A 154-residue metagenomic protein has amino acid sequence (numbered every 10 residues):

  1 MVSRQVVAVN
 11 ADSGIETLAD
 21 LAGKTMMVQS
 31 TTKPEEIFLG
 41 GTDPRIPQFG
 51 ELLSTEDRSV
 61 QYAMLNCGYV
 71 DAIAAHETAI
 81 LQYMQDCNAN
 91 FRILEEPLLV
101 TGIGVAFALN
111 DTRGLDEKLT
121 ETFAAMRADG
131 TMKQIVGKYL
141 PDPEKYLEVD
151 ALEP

Functional and structural regions predicted by a protein language model:
M1-V9, Q85-A124, D142-P154: Periplasmic-binding protein-like
S3, A11, Q29-T32, R58 (+2 more regions): Beta->alpha turn/N-cap motifs
R4, G23, Q48-F49, N90: A generic structural signal for alpha->beta connector loops
V6-A8, M26-Q29, L52-S54, A72-A74 (+1 more regions): Structural recognition of the beta-strand scaffold that forms the well-ordered cores of secreted hydrolase catalytic
D12-I15, A19-D20, K24-K33, V105-P143: Extended ligand-binding regions for polar small-molecule ligands
S13, L52-A63, C67, L99-T101: Short helix-initiation/N-cap motifs at beta->coil->alpha
T32-T55, M84-N88: Ligand-binding cleft/hinge of the Venus flytrap
I37-G40, M64-L99: A ligand-binding cleft/hinge motif common to bilobed small-molecule-binding domains
